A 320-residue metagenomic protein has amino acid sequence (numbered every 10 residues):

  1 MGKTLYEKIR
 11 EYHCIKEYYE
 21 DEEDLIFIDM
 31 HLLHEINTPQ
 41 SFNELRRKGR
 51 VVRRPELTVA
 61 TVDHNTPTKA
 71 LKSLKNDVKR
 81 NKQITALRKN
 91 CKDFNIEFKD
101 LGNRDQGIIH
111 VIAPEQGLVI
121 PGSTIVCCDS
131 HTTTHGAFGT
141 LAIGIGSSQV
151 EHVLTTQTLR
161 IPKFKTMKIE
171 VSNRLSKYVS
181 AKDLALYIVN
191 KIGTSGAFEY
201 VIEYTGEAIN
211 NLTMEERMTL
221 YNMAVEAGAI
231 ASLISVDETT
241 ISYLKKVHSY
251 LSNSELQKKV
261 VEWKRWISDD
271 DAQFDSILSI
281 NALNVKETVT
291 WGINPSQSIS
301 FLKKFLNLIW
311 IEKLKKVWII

Functional and structural regions predicted by a protein language model:
M1-I320: Fe-S-dependent hydro-lyases/dehydratases of central metabolism
